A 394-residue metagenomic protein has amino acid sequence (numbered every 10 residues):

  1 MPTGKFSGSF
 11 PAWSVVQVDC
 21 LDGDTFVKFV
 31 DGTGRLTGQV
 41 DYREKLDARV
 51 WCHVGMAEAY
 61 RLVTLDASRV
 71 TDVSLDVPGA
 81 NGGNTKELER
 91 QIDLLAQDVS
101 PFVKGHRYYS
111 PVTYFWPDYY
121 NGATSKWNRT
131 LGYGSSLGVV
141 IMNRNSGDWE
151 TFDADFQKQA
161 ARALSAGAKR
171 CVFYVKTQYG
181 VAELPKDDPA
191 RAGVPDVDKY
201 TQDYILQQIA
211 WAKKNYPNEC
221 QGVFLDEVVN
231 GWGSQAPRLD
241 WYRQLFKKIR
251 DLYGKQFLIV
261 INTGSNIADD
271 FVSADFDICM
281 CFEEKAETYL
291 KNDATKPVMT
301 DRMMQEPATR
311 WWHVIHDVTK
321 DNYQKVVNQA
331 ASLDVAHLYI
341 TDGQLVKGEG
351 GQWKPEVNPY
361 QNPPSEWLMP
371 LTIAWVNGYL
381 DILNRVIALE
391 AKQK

Functional and structural regions predicted by a protein language model:
K5-W13, Q39-Y60: Beta-sandwich interaction modules
S14-V18, D24, K28, V54-S68: Noncatalytic modules at the cell exterior or secretory-pathway interfaces, chiefly beta-strand-rich lectin/adhesion
G23-V40: Short, surface-exposed beta-strand/strand-loop-strand elements in extracellular ectodomains
L36-G38, R43, I278-E283: Short hydrophobic/aromatic-enriched beta-strand-loop microsegments
T37, A57-Y60, V70-D72, E89: Surface-exposed or flexible loop/turn and strand-edge residues in extracellular/cell-surface modules
D66-G79: Edge beta-strands of jelly-roll/beta-sandwich modules across compartments, strongly enriched in secreted/luminal
N84-D98, D381-K392: Amphipathic alpha-helical oligomerization/assembly segments
P101-N384: Glycan-processing catalytic domains of CAZymes
